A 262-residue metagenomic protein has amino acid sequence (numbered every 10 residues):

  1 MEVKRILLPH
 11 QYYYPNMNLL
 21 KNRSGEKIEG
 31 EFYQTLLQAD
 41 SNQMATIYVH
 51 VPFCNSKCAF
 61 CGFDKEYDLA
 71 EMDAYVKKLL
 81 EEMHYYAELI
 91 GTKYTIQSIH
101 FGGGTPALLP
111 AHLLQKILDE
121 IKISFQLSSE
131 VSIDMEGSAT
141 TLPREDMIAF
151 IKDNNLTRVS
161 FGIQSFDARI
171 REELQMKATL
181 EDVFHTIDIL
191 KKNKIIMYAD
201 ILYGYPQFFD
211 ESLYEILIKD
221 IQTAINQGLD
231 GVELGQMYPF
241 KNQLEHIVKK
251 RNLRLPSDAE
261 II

Functional and structural regions predicted by a protein language model:
M1-T46, S56, T92: Flexible, acidic/Gly-rich N-terminal and inter-domain linker regions that tether and position cofactor-handling modules
I6-Q11, C61-G62, E120-I121: A broad, low-specificity signal for short, low-complexity segments enriched in glycine/proline and polar/charged
N22, P52, Q164: Short beta-to-alpha linker loops that shape the active-site pocket of alpha/beta-hydrolase fold enzymes
K27, Y48-P52, L156: N-proximal short alpha-helices
F32, L36-A39, F53, K57 (+5 more regions): A generic structural signal for ordered alpha-helices
S41-K77, A168: Canonical Radical SAM [4Fe-4S] cluster-binding loop centered on the CxxxCxxC motif and its immediate flanking residues
K65-L89, I96-I262: Conserved non-cysteine loop/helix-boundary elements of the Radical SAM core domain that shape
